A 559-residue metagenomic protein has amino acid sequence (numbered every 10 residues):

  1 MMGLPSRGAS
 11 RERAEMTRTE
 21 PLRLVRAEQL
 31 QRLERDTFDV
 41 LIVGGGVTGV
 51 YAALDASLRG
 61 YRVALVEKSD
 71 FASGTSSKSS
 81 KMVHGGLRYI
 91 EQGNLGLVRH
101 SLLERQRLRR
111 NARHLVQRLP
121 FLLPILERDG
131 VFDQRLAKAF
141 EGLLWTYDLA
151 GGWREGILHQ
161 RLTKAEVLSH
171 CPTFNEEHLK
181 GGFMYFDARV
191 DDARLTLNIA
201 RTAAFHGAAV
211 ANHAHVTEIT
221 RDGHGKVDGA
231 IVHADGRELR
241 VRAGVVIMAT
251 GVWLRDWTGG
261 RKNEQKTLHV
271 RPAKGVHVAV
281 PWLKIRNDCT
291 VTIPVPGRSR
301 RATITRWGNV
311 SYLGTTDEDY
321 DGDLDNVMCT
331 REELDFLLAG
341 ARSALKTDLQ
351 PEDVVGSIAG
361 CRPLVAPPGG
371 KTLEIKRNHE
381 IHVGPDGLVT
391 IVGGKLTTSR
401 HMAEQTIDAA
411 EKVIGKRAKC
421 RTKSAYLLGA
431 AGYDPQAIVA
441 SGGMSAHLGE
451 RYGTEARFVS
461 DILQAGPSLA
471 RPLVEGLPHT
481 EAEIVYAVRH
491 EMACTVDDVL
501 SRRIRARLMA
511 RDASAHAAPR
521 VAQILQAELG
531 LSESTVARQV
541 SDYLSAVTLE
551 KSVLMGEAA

Functional and structural regions predicted by a protein language model:
M2-V40, D55-R59: Extreme N-terminal leader/targeting segments of oxidoreductases
Q29-R32, S69, E127-A139, L143 (+9 more regions): C-terminal accessory subdomains/tails of enzymes that are appended
D36-F38, G236-V245: Core beta-strand elements of the Rossmann-like FAD/NAD(P) dinucleotide-binding domain in flavoenzyme oxidoreductases
V43, V241-G251: Short hydrophobic core segments
S57-S77: Glycine-rich FAD pyrophosphate-binding loop
K81-H170, A302: Dinucleotide-binding Rossmann-like beta1-alpha1 core, especially the glycine-rich loop that anchors the ADP
N212-D228: A conserved short coil-to-beta-strand element within the FAD-binding core of flavoproteins
M248-N263: Flavin (primarily FAD) binding-site architecture
